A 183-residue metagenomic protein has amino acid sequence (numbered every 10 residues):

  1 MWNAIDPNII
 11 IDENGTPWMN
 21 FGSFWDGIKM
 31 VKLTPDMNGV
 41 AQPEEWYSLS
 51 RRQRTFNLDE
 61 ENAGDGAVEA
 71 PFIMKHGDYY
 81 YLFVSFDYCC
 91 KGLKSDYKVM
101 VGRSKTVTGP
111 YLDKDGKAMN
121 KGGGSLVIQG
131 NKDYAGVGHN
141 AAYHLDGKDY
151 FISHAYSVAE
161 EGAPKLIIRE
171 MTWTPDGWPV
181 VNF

Functional and structural regions predicted by a protein language model:
M1-F183: Carbohydrate-active catalytic/glycan-binding domains of CAZyme proteins, especially the secreted or lumenal ectodomains
